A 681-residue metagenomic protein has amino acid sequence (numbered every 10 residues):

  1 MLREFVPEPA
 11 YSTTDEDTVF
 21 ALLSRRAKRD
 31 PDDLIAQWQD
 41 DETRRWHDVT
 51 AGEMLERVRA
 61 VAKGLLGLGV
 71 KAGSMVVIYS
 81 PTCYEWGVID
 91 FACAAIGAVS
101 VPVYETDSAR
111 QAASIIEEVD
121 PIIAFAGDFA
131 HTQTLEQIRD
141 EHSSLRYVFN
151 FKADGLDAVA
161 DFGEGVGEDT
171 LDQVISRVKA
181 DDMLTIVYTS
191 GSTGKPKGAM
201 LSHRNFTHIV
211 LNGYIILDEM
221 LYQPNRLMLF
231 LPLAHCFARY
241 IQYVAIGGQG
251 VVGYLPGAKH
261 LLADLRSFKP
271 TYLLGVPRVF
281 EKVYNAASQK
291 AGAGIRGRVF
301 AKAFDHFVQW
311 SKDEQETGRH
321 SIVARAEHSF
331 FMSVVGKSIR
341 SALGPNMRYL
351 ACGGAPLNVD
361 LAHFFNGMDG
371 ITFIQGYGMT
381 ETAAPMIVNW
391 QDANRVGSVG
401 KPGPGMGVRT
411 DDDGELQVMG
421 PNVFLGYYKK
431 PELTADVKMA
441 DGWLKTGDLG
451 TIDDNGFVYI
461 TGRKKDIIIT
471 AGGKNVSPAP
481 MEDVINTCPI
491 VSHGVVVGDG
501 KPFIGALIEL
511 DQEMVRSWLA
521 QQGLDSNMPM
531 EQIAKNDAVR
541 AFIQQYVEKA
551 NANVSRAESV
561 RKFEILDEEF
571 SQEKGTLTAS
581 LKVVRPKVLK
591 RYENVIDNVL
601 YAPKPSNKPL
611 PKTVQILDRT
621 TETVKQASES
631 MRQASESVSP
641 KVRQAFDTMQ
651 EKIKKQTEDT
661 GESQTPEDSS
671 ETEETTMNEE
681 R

Functional and structural regions predicted by a protein language model:
D32-L34, N150, V166-Y188, K195 (+1 more regions): Conserved pre-ATP/AMP-binding loop-to-beta segment of ANL
A36-F91, S108-A113, A160-G163, H203-R204: Conserved AMP-binding/adenylate-forming core of the ANL superfamily
D40-T43, A130-A180, A287-S338: ANL superfamily adenylate-forming
H47-G52, L184-V210: Conserved AMP-binding A3 loop
L68, A95-F162: Structural core segment of the AMP-binding/adenylate-forming
S74, D90, D107-Q137, I209-M228 (+2 more regions): Conserved ATP-dependent adenylate/AMP-binding module captured primarily in the ANL superfamily
T207-K337, N346, M368: Conserved AMP-binding/adenylation subdomain of ANL enzymes
P402-G405, R409-T470, T487: Conserved ATP-binding/catalytic segment of the ANL
